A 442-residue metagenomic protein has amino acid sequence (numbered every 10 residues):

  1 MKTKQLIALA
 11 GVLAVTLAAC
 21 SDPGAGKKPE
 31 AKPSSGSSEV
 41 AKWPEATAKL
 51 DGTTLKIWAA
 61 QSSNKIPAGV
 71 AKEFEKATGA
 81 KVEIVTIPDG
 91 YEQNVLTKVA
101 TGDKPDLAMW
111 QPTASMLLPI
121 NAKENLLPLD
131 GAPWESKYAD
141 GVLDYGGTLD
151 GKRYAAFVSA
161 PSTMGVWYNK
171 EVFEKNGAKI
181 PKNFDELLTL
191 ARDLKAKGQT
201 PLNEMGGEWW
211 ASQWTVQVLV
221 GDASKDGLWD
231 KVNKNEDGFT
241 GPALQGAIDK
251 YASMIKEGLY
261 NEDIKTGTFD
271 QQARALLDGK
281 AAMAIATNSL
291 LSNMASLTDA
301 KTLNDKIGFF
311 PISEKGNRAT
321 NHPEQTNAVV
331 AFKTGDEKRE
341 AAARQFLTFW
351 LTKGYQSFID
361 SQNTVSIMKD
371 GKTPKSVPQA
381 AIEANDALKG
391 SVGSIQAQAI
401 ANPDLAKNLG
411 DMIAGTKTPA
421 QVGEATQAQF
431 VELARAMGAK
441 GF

Functional and structural regions predicted by a protein language model:
M1-T54, R435-F442: Short, low-complexity disordered leader/linker segments with a strong preference for bacterial N-terminal type II
V40-K49, T113-M164, G308-F309: Hinge/lid segment of periplasmic solute-binding proteins
K72-G141, E174-K182, R274, A282-M283 (+3 more regions): Extracytoplasmic "Venus flytrap"/periplasmic binding protein-like
T97-K98, P105-D106, S136-E171, T200-P201 (+2 more regions): A structural signal for short loop-to-beta-strand junctions that line the ligand-binding cleft of periplasmic/secreted
L118-K123, L143-I180, L188, G207-V232 (+2 more regions): Periplasmic solute-binding protein
E174, S357, D386-F442: Conserved C-terminal helix/tail region of periplasmic/extracytoplasmic solute-binding proteins
K234-I264: Glycine-centered hinge/linker elements that transmit conformational signals in sensory and ligand-binding systems
D249, E257, T298-S361: Extracytoplasmic/periplasmic substrate-recognition and gating elements
